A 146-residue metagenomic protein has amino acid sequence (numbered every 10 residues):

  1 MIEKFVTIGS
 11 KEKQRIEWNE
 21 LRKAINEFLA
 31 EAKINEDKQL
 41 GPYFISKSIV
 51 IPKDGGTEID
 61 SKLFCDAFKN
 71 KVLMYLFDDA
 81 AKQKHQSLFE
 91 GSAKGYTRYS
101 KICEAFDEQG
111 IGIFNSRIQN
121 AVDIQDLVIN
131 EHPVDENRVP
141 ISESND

Functional and structural regions predicted by a protein language model:
M1-D146: C-terminal regulatory/interaction module of P-loop NTP-utilizing enzymes
